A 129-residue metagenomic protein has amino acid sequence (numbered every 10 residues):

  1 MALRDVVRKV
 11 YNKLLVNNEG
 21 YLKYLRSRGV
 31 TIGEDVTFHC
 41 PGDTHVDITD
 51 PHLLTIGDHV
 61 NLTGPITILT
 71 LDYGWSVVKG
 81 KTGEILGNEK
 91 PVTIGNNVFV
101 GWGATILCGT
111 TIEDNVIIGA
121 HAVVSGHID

Functional and structural regions predicted by a protein language model:
M1, N12, D35-T37, G74: A short alpha-helix capping/helix-coil boundary motif
M1-L25: Membrane-proximal basic amphipathic "stem/tether" segments
N12, I106-L107, S125: Short N-terminal micro-motifs specific to bacterial/archaeal maturation and metal-cluster initiation sites
Y21-K23, V30, T37-I112: Flexible, glycine/small-residue-enriched loop-and-beta-strand segment within the central core of proteins
E113-D114, D129: Conserved catalytic segment of ABC-fold P-loop ATPases
I117: Short-chain dehydrogenase/reductase
A120-D129: Short, intrinsically disordered, charge-balanced linker/junction segments flanking boundaries in proteins
